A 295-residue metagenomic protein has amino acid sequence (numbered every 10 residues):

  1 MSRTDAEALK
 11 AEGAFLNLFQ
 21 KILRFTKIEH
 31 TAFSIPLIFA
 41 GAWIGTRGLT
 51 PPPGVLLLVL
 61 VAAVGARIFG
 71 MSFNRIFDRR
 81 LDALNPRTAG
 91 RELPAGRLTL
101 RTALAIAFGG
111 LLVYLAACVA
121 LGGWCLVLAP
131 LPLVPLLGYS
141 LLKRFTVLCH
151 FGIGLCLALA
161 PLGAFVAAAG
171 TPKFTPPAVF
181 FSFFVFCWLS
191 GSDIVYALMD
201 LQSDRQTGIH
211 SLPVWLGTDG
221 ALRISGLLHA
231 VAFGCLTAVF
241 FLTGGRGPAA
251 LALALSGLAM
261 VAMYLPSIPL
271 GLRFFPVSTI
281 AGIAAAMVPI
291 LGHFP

Functional and structural regions predicted by a protein language model:
S2-Q20, M71-L98, D193-D219, P266-I268: Cytosolic, membrane-interface loops and tails of multi-pass inner-membrane proteins
N17-Q20, V231-G234, A238-P295: Extended hydrophobic alpha-helices typical of membrane-associated regions
N17-R24, V61, I68, R91-F174 (+2 more regions): Intramembrane alpha-helical segments
R24-I35, L98-F108, L148, G152-I153 (+2 more regions): Select subsegments of transmembrane alpha-helices in polytopic membrane proteins, especially boundary-proximal
I35-G41, I153-A168, W215, P276-G292: Small-residue-rich segments of transmembrane alpha-helices in multi-pass membrane proteins, especially helix faces
I38, A63, L111, L133-L136 (+5 more regions): Residue-level recognition of pore/gate-forming positions within transmembrane alpha-helices of multi-pass
A40-L60, V113-V127, L162-F183, C235-P248 (+1 more regions): Helix-coil boundary and interhelical linker segments in multi-pass alpha-helical membrane proteins
L57-A63, R79-A129, Q206-G247: Multi-pass membrane catalytic core of lipid/isoprenoid biosynthesis enzymes
